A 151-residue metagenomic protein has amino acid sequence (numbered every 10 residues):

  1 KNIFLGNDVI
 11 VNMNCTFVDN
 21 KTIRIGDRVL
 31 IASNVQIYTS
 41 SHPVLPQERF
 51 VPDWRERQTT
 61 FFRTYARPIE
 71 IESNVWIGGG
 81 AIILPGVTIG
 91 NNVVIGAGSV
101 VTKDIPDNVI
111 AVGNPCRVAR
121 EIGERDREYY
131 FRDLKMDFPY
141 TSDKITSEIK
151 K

Functional and structural regions predicted by a protein language model:
K1-V87, N114, I122-G123: Flexible, glycine/small-residue-enriched loop-and-beta-strand segment within the central core of proteins
S41-Q47, N114-K151: Terminal amphipathic alpha-helical/low-complexity segments used for targeting or macromolecular assembly
P52-D53, T59-F61, G98-S99, L134-T146: Short amphipathic alpha-helical patches
V75-I77, I95, S147: Hydrophobic transmembrane signal anchors and adjacent membrane-proximal interface regions, especially in viral
G79-C116, D126-Y129: C-terminal/domain-terminus segments
